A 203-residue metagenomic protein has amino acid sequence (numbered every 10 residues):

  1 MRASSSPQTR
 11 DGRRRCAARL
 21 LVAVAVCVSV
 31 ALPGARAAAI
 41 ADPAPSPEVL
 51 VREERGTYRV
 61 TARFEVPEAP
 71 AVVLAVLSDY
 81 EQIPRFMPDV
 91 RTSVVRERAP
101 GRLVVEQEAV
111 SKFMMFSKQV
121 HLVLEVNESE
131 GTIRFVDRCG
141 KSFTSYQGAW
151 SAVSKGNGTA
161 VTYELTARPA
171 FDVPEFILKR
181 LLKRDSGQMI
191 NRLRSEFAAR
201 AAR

Functional and structural regions predicted by a protein language model:
M1-C16: N-terminal secretory signal peptides that target proteins for export/translocation
R19-A31: Bacterial N-terminal signal peptides
A37-P100, Q188: Hydrophobic ligand-binding cavity/cleft-lining segments
P45, Y58-A62, Q107, V120-L122 (+3 more regions): One face of beta-strands
E53-E54, E65, V94-S142, N191-R203: Glycine-rich portal/gate segments that line the openings of hydrophobic small-molecule binding cavities
L77-D79, M87-D89, A99, Q107-S111 (+4 more regions): A mature extracytoplasmic/lumenal domain signature
D137-R184: Beta-strand/loop substructures that line and gate deep hydrophobic ligand-binding cavities in soluble
L181-L193: Short, hydrophobic-biased amphipathic alpha-helical segments
